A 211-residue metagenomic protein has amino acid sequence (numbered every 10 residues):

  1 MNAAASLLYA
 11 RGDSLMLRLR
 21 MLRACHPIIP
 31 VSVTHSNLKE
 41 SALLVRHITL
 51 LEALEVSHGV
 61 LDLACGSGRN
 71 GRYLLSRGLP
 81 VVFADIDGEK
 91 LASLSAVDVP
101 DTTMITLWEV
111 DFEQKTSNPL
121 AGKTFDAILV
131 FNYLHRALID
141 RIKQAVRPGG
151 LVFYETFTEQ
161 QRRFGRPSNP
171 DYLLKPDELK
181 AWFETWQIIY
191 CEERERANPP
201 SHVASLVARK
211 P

Functional and structural regions predicted by a protein language model:
L19-E55: S-adenosyl-L-methionine
V56-G66: Conserved class I S-adenosyl-L-methionine
V81-D85: Conserved SAM-binding motif I beta-strand of class I
D87-E89: Conserved SAM/SAH-binding beta-strand->alpha-helix loop
D101-K115: Conserved SAM-binding strand-loop segment of SAM-dependent methyltransferases
N118-A127: A short acidic, Gly/Pro-enriched loop at the edge of an enzyme's catalytic core that lines a small-molecule cofactor
G150-E159: Conserved beta-strand signature within the Rossmann-like core of class I S-adenosyl-L-methionine
R196-P211: Core SAM-dependent methyltransferase catalytic element
